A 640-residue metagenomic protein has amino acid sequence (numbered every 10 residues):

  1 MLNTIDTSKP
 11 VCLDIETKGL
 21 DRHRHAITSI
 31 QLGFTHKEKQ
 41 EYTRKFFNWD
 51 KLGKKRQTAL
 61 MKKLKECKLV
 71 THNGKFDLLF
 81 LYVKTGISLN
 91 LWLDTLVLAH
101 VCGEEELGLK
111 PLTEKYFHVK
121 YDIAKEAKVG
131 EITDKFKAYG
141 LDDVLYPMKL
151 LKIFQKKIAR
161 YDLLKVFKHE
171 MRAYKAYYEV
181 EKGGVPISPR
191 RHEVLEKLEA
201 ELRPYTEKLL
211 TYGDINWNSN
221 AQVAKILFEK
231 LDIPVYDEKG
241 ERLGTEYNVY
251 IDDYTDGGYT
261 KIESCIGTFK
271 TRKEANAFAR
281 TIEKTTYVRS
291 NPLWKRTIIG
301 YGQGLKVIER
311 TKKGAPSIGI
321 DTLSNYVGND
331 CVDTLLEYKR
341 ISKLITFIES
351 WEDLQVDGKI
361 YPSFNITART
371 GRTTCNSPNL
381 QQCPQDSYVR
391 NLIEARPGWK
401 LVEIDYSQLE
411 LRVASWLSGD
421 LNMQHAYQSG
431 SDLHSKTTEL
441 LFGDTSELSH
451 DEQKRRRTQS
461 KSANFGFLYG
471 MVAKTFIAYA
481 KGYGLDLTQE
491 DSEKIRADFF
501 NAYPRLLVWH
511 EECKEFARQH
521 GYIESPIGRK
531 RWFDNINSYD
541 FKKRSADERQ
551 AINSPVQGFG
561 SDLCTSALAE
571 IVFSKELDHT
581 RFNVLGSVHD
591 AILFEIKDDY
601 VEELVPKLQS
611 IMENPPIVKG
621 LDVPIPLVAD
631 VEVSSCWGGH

Functional and structural regions predicted by a protein language model:
N3-D21, I27-T43, D50-D122, E126-H640: Conserved catalytic core of nucleotide polymerization and phosphodiester-bond processing enzymes
